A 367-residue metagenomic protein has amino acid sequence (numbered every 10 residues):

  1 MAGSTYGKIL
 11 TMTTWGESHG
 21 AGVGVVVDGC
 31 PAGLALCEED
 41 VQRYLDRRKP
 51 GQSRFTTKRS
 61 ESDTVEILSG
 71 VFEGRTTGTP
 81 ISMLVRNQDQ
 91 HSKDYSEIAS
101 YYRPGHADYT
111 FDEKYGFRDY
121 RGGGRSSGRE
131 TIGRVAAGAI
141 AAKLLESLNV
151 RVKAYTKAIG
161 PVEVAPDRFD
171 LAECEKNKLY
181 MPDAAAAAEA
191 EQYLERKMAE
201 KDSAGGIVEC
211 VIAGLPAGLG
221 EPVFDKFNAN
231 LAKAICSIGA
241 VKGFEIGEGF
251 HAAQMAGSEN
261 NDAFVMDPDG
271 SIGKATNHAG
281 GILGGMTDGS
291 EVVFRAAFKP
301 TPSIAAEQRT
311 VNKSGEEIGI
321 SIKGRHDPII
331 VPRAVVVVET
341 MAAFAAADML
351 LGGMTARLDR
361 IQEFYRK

Functional and structural regions predicted by a protein language model:
M1-R59: N-terminal, positively charged regions that mediate nucleic acid binding
T11-G16, D119-E130, A217-E221, N277-I282 (+1 more regions): A short glycine/serine-rich beta->alpha loop
W15, A21, K201-A204, V208-E317: Glycine-rich anion/phosphate-binding loop at the beta-strand->alpha-helix junction
A21-G33, G128-V150, D225, A229-K233 (+3 more regions): Alpha-helical support elements that line or immediately flank enzyme active sites and cofactor-binding pockets
L45-P104, D108: Glycine-rich, N-terminal phosphate-binding loop and its surrounding beta-alpha-beta segment
A99-G124, Q308-H326: Short acidic, glycine/tyrosine-flanked loop/strand segments centered on an H-E-D-like triad
E113-V223: Glycine-rich, mobile lid/loop segments that gate access to catalytic sites or pores
S303-K367: Internal helix-turn-beta structural module
